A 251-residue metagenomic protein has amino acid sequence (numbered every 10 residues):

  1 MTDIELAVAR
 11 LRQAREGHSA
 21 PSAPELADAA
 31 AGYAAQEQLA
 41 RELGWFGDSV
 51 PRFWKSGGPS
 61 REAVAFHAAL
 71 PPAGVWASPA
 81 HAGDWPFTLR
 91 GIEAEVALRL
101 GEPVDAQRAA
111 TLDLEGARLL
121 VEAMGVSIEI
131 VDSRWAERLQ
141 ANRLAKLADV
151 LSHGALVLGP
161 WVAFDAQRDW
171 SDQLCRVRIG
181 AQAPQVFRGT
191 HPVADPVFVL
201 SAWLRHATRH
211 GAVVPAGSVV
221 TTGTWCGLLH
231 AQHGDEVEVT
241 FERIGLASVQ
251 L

Functional and structural regions predicted by a protein language model:
T2-D195, R209, H230-E236, L246-L251: Catalytic-core "active-site belt" of small-molecule-metabolizing enzymes, emphasizing His/Asp/Glu-rich regions
V199-L229: A conserved acidic, glycine/proline-rich C-terminal tail/linker
E238-T240: Short, exposed beta-strand-loop hairpins at the edges of beta-sheets in extracellular/periplasmic proteins
E242-I244: Beta-strand-rich extracellular modules
